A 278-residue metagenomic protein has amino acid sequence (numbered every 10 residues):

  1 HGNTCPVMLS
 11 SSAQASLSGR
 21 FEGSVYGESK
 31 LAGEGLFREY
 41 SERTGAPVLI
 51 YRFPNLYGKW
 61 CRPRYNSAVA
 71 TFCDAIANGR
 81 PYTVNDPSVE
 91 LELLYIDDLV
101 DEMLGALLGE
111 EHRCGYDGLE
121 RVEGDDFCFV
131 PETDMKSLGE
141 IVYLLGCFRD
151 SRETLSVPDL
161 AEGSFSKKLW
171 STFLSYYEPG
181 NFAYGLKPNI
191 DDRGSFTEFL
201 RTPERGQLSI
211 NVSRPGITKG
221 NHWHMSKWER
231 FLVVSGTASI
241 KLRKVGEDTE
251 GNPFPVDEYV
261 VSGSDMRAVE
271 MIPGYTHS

Functional and structural regions predicted by a protein language model:
H1-L31, S41-T44, L49-Y51: Conserved Rossmann-fold NAD(P)-dependent oxidoreductase catalytic core, especially the SDR/UDP-sugar
S16-G19, K59, D248-E250: Short, solvent-exposed loop/turn segments at secondary-structure junctions
G35-L91, I96-G109: NAD(P)-dependent short-chain dehydrogenase/reductase
L93, H222, W228-V233, A268-V269: His/acidic/aromatic-lined binding-pocket segments of jelly-roll/cupin-type domains and related regulatory beta-sandwich
G105-P188: Mid/C-terminal beta-alpha module of Rossmann-like enzyme folds, strongest in SDR-family dehydrogenases/epimerases
G180-N221, K227: A short glycine-rich, His/Asp/Glu-containing loop-to-beta-strand
S226-D248: Glycine- and acidic-residue-biased ligand/ion/polar-headgroup-sensing regions
G246-S278: Short acidic-glycine-tyrosine-enriched beta hairpin
